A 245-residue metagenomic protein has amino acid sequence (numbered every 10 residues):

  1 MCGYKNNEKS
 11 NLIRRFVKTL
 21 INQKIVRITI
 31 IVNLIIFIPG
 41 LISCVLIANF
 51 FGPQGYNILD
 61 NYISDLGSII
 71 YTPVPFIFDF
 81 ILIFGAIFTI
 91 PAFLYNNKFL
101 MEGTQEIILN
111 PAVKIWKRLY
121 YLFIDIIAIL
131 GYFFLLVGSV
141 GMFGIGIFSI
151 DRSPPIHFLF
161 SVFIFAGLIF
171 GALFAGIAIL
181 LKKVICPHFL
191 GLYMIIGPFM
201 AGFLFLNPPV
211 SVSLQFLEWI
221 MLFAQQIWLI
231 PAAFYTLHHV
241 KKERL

Functional and structural regions predicted by a protein language model:
G3-K5, I81-A92, A166-A175, F223-H238: Hydrophobic cores of alpha-helical transmembrane segments in multi-pass inner/ER membrane proteins, independent
I21-F50: N-terminal signal-anchor transmembrane alpha helix
G55-Y71, A112-I115: Perimembrane loop-to-helix junctions flanking transmembrane segments
D65-I87: Interfacial helix-start motif at the membrane-water boundary
I83-G103, M142: Transmembrane alpha-helical segments in integral membrane proteins
L94-F133: Cytoplasmic juxtamembrane regions at transmembrane-helix boundaries
A128-G176: Membrane-proximal helix-loop-helix units in multi-pass membrane proteins
L173-L245: Terminal transmembrane helical module of multi-pass membrane proteins
